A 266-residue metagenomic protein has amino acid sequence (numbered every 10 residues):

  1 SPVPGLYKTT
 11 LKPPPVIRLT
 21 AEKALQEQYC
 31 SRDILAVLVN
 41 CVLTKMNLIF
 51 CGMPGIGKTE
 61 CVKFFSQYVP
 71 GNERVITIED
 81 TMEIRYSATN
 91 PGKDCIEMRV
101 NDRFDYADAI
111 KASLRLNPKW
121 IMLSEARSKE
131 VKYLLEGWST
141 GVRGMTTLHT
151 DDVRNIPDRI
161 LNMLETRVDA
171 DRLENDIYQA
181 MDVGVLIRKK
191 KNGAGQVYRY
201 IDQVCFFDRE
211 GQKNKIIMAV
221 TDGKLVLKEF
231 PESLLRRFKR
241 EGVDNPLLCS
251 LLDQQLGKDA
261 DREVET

Functional and structural regions predicted by a protein language model:
S1-N40: P-loop NTP-binding catalytic core
S31-L35, T59, Y106-A107: Short, well-ordered alpha-helical scaffold segments within catalytic/effector domains
K45-L48, S66-D176: Switch/coupling sub-region of P-loop NTPases
F50-G52: Hydrophobic anchor at the beta1->P-loop junction of P-loop NTPases
G55-G57: Conserved glycine(s) of the Walker
C61, F65: Hydrophobic positions on the alpha1 helix immediately C-terminal to the Walker A/P-loop
L173-R209: Phosphate-binding/switch region of NTP-binding enzymes
G195-T266: NTP-binding/hydrolysis catalytic cores, primarily Walker-type P-loop NTPases
